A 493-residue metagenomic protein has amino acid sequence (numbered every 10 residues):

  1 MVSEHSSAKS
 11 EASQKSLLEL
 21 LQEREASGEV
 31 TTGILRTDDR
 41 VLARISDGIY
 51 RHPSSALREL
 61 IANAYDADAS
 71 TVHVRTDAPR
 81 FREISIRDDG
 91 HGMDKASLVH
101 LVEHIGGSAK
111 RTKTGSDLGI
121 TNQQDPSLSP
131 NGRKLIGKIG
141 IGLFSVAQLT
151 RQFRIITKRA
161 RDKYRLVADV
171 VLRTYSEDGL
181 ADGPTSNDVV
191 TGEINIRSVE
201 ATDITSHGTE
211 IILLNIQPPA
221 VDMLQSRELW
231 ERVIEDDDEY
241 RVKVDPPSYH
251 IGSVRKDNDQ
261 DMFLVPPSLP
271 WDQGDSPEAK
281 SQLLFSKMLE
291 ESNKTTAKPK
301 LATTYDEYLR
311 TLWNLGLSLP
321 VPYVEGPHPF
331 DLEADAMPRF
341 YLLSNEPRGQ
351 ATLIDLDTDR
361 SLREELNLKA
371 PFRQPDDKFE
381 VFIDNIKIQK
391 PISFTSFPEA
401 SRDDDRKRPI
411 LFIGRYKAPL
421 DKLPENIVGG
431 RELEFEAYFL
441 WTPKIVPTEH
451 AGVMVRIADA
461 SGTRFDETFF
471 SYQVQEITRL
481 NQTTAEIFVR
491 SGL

Functional and structural regions predicted by a protein language model:
M1-K243, H250-I251, D259-P266, P270-W271 (+1 more regions): GHKL (Bergerat-fold) ATPase N-terminal catalytic module, capturing the glycine-rich phosphate-binding loop and acidic
M1-R24, T31, L35, I388-F394 (+1 more regions): Charged regulatory segments coupled to nucleotide-binding catalytic modules in large multidomain enzymes
I61, H73, I141-L143, R197-E200 (+5 more regions): Generic recognition of flexible, low-complexity loop/linker segments
D68, P79-F81, G140, Q148-R151 (+7 more regions): Short, well-ordered loop/turn elements at secondary-structure boundaries
Q124-N131, L135, S186-I196, L353-E365 (+3 more regions): Short linear interaction motifs
K158, L214-I216, D384, A458 (+1 more regions): Structured loops at beta-to-helix junctions and adjacent beta-edge loops in soluble globular domains
V171-R173, I212, F382, R456 (+1 more regions): Residues in well-ordered beta-strands of folded domains
T202-T442: Glycine/threonine-rich ATP-lid/beta-loop region of ATP-binding domains
